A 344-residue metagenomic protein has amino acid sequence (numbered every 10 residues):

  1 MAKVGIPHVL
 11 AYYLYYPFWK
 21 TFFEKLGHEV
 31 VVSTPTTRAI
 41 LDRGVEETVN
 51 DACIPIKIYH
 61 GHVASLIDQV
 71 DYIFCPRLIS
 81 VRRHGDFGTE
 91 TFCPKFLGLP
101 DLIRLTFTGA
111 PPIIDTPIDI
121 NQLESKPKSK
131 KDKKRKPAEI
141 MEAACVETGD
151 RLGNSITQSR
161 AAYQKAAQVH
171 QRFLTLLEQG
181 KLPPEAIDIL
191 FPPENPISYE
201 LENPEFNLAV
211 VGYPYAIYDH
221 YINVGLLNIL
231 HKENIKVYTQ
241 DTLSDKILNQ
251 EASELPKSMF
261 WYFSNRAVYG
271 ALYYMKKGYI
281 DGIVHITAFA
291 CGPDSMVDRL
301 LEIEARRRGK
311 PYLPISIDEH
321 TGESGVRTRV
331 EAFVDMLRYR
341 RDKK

Functional and structural regions predicted by a protein language model:
M1-K344: An N-terminal assembly and electron-transfer interface module characteristic of large anaerobic redox and radical
